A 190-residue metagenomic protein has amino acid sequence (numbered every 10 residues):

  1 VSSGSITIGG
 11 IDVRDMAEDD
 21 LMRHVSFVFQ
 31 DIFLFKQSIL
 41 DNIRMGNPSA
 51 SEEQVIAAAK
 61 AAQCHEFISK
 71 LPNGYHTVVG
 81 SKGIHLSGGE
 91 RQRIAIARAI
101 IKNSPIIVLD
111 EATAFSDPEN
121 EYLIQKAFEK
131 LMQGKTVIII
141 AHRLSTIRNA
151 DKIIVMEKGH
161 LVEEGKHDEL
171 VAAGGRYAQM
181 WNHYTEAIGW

Functional and structural regions predicted by a protein language model:
S2-G10, D15, M22-R23, L40-S81 (+3 more regions): ABC ATPase nucleotide-binding domain helical subdomain, centered on the C-loop/LSGGQ "ABC signature"
K70, K126, R148-W190: C-terminal portion of ABC ATPase nucleotide-binding domains
I96, I140: Hydrophobic anchor residue at the start of the ABC signature
I101-P105, G134: A short, proline-enriched helix->beta-strand linker immediately N-terminal to the Walker B motif in ABC-type P-loop
I107-E111: Catalytic Walker B motif of ABC-type/P-loop ATPase nucleotide-binding domains
P118-E119: Helix N-cap at the start of a conserved alpha-helix in ABC-type nucleotide-binding domains
K130-I139, I147: Conserved catalytic loops of ABC-family nucleotide-binding domains
